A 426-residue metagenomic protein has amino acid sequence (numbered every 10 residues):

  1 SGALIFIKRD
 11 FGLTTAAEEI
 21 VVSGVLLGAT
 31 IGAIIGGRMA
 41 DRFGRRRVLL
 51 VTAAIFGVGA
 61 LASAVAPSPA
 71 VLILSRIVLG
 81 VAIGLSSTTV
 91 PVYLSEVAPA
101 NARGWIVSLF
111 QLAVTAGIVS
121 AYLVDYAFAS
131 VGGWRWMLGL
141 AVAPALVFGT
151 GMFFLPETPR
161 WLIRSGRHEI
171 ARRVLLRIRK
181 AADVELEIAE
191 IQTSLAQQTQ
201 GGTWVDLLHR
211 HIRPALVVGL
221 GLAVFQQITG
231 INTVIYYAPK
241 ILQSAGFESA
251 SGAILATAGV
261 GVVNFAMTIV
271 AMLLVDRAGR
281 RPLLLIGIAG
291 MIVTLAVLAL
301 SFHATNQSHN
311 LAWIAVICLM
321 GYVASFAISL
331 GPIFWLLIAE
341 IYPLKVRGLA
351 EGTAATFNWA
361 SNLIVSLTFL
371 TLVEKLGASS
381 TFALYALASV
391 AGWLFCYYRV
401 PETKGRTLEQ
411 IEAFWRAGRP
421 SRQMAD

Functional and structural regions predicted by a protein language model:
S1-I170, V174-L176, A196-D426: Alpha-helical transmembrane bundle of multi-pass membrane proteins
R177-E187, T199-Q200: Short intracellular "coupling" helices and adjacent cytoplasmic loop segments at the cytosolic face of multi-pass
V184-L195, A256: Short, well-structured alpha-helical segments
